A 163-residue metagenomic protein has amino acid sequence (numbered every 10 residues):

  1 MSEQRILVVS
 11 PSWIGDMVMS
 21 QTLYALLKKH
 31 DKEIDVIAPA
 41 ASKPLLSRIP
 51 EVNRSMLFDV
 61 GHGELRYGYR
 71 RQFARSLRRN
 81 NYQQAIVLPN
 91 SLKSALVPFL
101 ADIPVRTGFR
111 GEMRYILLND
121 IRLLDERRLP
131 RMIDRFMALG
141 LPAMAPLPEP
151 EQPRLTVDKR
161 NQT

Functional and structural regions predicted by a protein language model:
M1-T163: Catalytic machinery of carbohydrate-active enzymes, primarily nucleotide-sugar-dependent glycosyltransferases
